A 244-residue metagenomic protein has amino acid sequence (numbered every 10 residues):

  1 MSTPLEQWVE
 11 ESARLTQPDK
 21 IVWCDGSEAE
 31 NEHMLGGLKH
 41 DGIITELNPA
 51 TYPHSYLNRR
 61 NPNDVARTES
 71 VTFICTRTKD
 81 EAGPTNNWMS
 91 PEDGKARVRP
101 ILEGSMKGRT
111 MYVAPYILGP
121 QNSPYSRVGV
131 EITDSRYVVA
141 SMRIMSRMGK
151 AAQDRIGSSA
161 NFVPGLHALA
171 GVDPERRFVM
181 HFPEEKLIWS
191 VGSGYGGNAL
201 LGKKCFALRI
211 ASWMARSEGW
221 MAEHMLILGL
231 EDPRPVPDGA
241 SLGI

Functional and structural regions predicted by a protein language model:
M1-G243: Conserved internal helical-beta-strand scaffold that buttresses enzyme catalytic cores
